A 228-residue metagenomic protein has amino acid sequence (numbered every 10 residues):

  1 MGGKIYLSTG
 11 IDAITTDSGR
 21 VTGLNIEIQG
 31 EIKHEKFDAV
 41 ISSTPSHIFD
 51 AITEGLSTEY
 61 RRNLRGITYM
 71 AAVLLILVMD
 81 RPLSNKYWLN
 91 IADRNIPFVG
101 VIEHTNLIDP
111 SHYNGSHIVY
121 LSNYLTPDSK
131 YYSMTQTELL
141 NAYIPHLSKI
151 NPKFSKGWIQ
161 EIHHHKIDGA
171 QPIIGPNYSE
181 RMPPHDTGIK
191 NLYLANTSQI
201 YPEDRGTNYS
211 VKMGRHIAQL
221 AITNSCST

Functional and structural regions predicted by a protein language model:
M1-K4, I48, G55, L220 (+1 more regions): Active-site catalytic microenvironments for nucleophilic, acid-base chemistry
G2-I5, K149-I159, T223-T228: Surface-exposed helix-capping loop/turn segments at secondary-structure junctions
K4-Y6, E35, Q160-H163, Y193: General small-molecule cofactor/ligand-binding pocket signal
T9-V119, N123-S133, T137, N141-F154 (+2 more regions): Mid-domain catalytic core of redox enzymes that form a hydrophobic substrate pocket/lid adjacent to a catalytic redox
T16-R20, L107-N114, K166-L194, S198-Y201: FAD-binding beta-loop-beta segment adjacent to the flavin cofactor pocket
S133-T137, G175, D204-N208: Conserved strand-to-helix beginnings and helix N-cap segments that scaffold or border functional pockets
N196-S225: A conserved FAD-binding loop/helix module that cradles the flavin
